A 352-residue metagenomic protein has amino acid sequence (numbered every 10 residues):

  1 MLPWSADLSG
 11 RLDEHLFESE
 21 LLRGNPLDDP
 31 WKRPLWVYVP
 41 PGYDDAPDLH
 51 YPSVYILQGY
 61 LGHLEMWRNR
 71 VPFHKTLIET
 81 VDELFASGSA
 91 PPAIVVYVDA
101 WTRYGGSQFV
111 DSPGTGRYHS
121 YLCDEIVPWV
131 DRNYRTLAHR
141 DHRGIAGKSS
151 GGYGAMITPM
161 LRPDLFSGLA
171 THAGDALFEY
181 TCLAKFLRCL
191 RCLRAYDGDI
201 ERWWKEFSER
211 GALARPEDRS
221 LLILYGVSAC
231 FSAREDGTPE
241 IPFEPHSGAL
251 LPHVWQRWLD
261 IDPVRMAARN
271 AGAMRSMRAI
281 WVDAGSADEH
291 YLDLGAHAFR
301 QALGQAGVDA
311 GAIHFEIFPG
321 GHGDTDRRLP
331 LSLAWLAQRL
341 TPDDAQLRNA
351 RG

Functional and structural regions predicted by a protein language model:
M1-G352: Non-catalytic cap/lid and distal C-terminal segments of serine-dependent acyl enzymes
